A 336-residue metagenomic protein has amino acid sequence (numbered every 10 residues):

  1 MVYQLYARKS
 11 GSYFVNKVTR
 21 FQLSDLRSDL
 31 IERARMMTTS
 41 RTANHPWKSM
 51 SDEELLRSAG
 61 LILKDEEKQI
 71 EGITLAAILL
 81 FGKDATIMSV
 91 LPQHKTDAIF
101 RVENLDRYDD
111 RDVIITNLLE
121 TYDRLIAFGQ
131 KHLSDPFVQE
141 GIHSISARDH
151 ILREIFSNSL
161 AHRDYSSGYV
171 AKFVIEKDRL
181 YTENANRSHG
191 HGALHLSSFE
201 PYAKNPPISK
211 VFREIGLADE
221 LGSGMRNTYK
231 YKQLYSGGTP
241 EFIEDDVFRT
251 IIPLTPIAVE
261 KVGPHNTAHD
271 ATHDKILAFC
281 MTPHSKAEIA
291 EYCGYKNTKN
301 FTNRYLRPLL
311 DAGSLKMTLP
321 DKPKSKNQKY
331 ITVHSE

Functional and structural regions predicted by a protein language model:
M1-Y169, I175-Y181, N186-P201, G224 (+1 more regions): Active-site helix-to-loop segments that bind/position phosphate- or nucleotide-bearing substrates and donors across
R27, L75, M88, H191-D274 (+3 more regions): Flexible, glycine-/charge-rich segments associated with ATP-binding catalytic modules
I62, L310-D321: A short, conserved structural fragment
L79, E288-G294: A short acidic, leucine-rich amphipathic alpha-helix
K172-F173, P240-E244, L319-D321: Short beta-strand
L196, F279-E288: Short capping segments at the starts of secondary-structure elements
K296-D311, K324: Short amphipathic alpha-helical interaction segments
T318-E336: Short, cationic-aromatic polyanion-contact patches
